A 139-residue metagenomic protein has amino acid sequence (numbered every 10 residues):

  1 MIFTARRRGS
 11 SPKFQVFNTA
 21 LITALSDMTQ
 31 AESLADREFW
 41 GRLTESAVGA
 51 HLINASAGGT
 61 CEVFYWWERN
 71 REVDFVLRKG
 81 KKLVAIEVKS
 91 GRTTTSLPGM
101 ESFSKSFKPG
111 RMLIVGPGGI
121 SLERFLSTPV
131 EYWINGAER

Functional and structural regions predicted by a protein language model:
M1-V73, L77-G80: Accessory nucleic acid-recognition modules appended to NTPase machines
Q15, V84-I86, L113-V115: Hydrophobic/aromatic beta-strand patches that form the interior of the parallel beta-sheet core in alpha/beta enzyme
A24, T95, S121-F125: Switch/connector loops and helix/strand junctions flanking conserved nucleotide-binding motifs in nucleotide-processing
A55-G58, S102-G110: Arginine/glycine-rich "motif VI" loop of SF2 helicases in the C-terminal RecA-like domain
E68, F107-L126: Nucleic-acid nuclease catalytic cores
K81-R92: Active-site ExK catalytic segment of metal-dependent nucleases
R92-M100: Active-site-adjacent loop/helix micro-motif of nuclease/hydrolase catalytic cores
G119-R139: Domain-level recognition of nuclease-like catalytic cores that cleave nucleotide substrates
